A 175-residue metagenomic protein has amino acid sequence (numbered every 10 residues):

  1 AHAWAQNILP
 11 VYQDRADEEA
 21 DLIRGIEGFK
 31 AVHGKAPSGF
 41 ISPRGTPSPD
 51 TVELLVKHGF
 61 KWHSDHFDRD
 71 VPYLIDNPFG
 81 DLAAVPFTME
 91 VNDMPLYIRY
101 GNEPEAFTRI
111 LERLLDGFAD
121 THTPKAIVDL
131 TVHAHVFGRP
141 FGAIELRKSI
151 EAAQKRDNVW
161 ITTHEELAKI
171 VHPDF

Functional and structural regions predicted by a protein language model:
A1-G39, R44-A83, F107-L130, V136-F175: Catalytic alpha-helical scaffold of carbohydrate-active enzymes acting on polysaccharides/glycoconjugates
N77-P95: A structural motif
M89-I110, L114: Binuclear metal-dependent hydrolase catalytic cores centered on His/Asp/Glu-rich metal-binding motifs
